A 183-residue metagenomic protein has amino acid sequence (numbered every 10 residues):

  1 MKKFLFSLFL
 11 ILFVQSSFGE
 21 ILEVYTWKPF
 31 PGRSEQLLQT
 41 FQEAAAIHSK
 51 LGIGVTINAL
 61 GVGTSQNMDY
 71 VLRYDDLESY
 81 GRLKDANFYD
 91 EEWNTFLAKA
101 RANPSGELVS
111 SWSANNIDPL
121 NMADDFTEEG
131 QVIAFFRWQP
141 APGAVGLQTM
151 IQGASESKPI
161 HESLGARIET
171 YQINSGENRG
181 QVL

Functional and structural regions predicted by a protein language model:
K2-K3, R101: Basic side chains
K3-S16: Sec-dependent N-terminal signal peptides
F18-L183: Short S/T/G/P-rich N-terminal loop/turn motif that feeds into the first structured element of a domain
